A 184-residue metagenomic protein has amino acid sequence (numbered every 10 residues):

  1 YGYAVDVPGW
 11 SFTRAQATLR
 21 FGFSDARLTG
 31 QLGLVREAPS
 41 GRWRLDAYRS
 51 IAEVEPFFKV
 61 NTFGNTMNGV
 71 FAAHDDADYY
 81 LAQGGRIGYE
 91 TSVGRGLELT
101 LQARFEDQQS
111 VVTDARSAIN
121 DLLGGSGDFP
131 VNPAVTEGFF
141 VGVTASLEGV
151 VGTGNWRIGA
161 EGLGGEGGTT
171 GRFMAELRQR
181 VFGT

Functional and structural regions predicted by a protein language model:
Y1-G2, Y48-S50, E55-T184: Transmembrane beta-strand segments of outer-membrane beta-barrel domains in Gram-negative and organellar OMPs
G2-P8: Glycine- and aromatic-enriched membrane insertion/assembly motifs of diderm outer-membrane and organelle channel
P8-F12, A17-L32, E37-S40, I51 (+3 more regions): Solvent-exposed loop/turn segments connecting transmembrane beta-strands in outer-membrane beta-barrel proteins
